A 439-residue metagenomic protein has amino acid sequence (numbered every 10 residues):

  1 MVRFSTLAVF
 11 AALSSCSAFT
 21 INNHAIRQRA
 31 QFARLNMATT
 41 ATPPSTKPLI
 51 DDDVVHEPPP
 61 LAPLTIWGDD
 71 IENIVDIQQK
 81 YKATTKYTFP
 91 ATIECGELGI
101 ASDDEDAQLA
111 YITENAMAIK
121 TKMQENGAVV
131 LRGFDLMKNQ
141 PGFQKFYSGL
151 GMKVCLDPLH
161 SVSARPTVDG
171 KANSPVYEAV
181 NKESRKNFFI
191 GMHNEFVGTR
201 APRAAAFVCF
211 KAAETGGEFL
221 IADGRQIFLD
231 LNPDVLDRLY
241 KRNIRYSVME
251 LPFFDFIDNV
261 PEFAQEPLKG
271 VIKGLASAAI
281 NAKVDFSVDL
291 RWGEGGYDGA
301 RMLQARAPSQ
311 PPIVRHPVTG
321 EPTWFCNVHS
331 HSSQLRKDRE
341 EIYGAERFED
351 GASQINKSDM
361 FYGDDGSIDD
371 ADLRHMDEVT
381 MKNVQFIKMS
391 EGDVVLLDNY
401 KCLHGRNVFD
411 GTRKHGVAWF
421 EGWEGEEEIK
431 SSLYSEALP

Functional and structural regions predicted by a protein language model:
M1-A25: N-terminal chloroplast transit peptides
R3, R27-R29, R34: Basic polycationic patches enriched in arginine
A18, A33-P44: N-terminal mitochondrial targeting presequences
P43-Y111, A116-A118, K122-E125, E183-G191 (+1 more regions): Active-site environment of non-heme Fe oxygenases that use a 2-His-1-carboxylate facial triad
N126, R132-S163: Membrane helical hairpin/interfacial module
G142-Q144, D169-V176, R200-R203, G217-L220: Short, conserved acidic/polar surface loops in the N-terminal third of protein domains
C155-F189, N194: A gly/proline- and charged-residue-enriched helix-loop-helix capping module
